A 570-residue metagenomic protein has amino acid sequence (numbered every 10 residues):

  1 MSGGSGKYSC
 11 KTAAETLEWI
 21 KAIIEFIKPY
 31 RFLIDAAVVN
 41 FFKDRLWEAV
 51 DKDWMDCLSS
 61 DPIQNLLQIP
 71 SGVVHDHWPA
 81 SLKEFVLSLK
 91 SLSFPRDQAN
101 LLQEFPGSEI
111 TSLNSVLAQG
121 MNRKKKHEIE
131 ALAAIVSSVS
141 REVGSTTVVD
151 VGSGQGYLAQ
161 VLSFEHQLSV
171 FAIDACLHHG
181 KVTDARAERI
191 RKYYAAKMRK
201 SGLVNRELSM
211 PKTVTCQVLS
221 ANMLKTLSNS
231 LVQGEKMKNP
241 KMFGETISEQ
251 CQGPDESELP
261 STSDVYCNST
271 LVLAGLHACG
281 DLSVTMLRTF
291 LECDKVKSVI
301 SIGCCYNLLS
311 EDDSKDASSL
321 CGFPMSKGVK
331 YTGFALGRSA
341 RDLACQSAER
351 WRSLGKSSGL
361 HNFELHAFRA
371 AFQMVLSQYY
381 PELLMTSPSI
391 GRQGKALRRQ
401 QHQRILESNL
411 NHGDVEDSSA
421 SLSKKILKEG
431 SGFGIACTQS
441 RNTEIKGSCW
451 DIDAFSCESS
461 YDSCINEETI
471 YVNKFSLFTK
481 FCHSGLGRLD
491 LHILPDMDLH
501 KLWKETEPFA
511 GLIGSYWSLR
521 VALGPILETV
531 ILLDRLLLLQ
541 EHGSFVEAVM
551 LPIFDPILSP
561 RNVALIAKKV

Functional and structural regions predicted by a protein language model:
M1-F105, E109, A187, A196-V570: Class I S-adenosyl-L-methionine
N114-I129: Class I SAM-dependent methyltransferase Rossmann-like catalytic core, especially the SAM/SAH-binding loop
R123, V149-G156: Class I SAM-dependent methyltransferase "Motif I" SAM/SAH-binding loop
K126-G144: Conserved alpha-helix/loop element of class I SAM-dependent methyltransferases that forms part of the SAM/SAH-binding
Q155-Q167: Conserved SAM-binding loop of SAM-dependent methyltransferases across substrates and taxa, primarily the Class I
S169-D174: Conserved SAM-binding motif I beta-strand of class I
L177-G180: Helix N-cap at the beta1-alpha1 junction of Rossmann-like dinucleotide-binding domains, i.e., the first residues
T183-D184: Conserved SAM-binding loop
